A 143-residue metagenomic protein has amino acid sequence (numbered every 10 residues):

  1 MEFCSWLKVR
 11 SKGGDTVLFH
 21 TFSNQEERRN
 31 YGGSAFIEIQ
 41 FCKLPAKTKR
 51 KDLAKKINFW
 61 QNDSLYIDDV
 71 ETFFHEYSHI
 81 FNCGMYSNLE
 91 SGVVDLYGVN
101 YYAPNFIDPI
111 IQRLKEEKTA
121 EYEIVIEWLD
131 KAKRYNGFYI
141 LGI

Functional and structural regions predicted by a protein language model:
M1-E127, K131-Y135, Y139, I143: Acidic (Asp/Glu-rich) sequence patches and key acidic residues that form negatively charged surfaces used
